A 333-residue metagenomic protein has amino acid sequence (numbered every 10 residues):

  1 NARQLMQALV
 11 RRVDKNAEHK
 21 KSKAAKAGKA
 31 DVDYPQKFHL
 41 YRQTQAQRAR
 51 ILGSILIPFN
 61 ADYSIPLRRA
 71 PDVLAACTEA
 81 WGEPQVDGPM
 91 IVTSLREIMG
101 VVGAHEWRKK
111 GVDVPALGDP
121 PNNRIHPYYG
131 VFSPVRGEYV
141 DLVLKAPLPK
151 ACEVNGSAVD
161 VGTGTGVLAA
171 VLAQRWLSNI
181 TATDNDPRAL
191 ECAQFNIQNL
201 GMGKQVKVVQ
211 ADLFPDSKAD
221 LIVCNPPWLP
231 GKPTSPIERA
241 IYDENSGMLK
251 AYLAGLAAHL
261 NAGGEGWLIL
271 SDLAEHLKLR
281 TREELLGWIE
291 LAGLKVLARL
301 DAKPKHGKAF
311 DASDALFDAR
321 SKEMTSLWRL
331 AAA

Functional and structural regions predicted by a protein language model:
N1-D113: N-terminal auxiliary segments of SAM/dcSAM-dependent transferases
L74-V171, R320-K322: SAM-dependent Rossmann-like transferase core, predominantly class I methyltransferases with a strong bias toward
R136-C224, P230-G231: Conserved SAM/SAH cofactor-binding pocket of Class I
P187-A189, P226-A251: Mobile active-site "lid"/loop adjacent to the S-adenosyl-L-methionine
L249-A262: A short glycine-rich, Lys/Arg-flanked "PGG" loop and its adjoining helix->strand segment in the class I
G263-L270: Conserved beta-strand signature within the Rossmann-like core of class I S-adenosyl-L-methionine
A274-A292: Short, electropositive alpha-helical surface patch
L286-A332: Class I S-adenosyl-L-methionine
